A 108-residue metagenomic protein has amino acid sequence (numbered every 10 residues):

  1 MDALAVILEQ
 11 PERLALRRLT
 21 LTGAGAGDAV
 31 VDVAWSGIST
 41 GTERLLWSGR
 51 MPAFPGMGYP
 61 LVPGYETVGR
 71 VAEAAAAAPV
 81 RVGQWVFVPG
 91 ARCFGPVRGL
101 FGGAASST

Functional and structural regions predicted by a protein language model:
M1-L4: Extreme N-terminal starter segment of soluble prokaryotic enzymes
Q10-E12, G25: Residue-level recognition of beta-strand termini and adjacent short loop/turns
E12-T20: Short glycine/threonine/proline-enriched tight-turn/helix- or strand-capping micro-motif at secondary-structure
L21-I38, R50-G95: Glycine-rich beta-strand-centered segment in the early N-terminal region that forms part of a ligand/cofactor-binding
T40-W47: Cytochrome P450 core scaffold surrounding the K-helix E-X-X-R motif and the conserved "meander" helix-loop region
W47-S48, A105: Phosphate-interaction motifs
F94-T108: A structural motif shared across PLP-dependent enzymes of the aminotransferase-like
